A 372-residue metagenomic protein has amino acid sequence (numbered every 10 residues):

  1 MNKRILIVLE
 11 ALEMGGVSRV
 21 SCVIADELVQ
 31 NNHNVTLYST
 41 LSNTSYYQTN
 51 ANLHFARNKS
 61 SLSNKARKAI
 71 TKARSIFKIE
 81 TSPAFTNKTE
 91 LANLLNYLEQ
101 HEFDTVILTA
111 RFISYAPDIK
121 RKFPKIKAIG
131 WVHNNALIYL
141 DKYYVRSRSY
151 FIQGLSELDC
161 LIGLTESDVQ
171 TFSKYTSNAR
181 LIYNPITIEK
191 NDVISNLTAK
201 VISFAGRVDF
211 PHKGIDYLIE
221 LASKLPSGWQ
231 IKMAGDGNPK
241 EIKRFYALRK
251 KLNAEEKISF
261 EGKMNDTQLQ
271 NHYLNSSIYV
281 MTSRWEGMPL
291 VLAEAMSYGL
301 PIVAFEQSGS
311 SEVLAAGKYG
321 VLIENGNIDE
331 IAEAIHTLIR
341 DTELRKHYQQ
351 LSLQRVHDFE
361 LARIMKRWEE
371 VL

Functional and structural regions predicted by a protein language model:
L6, I194-K213, I219-A222, K232: Conserved donor-binding/catalytic core segment of Leloir-type glycosyltransferases
S39-T44, A205, Q230-Y246, G262-K263: Glycosyltransferase donor-sugar binding loop
H133, F151-I152, S156-N191: Donor nucleotide-sugar binding/catalytic pocket of nucleotide-sugar-dependent glycosyltransferases
K263-M264, N271-S276: Short alpha-helical donor nucleotide-sugar binding micro-motif in glycosyltransferases
R284: Aromatic "clamp/platform" in nucleotide-sugar-dependent glycosyltransferases that forms part of the donor/acceptor
P301-A304: Short hydrophobic beta-strand element within catalytic cores of glycosyltransferases and related nucleotide-activated
A316-G317, V321-I328, T337-T342: Conserved acidic donor-binding segment of nucleotide-sugar-dependent glycosyltransferases
E330, T337, L344-D358, E370: A short, well-ordered alpha-helix in the C-terminal region of glycosyltransferases
